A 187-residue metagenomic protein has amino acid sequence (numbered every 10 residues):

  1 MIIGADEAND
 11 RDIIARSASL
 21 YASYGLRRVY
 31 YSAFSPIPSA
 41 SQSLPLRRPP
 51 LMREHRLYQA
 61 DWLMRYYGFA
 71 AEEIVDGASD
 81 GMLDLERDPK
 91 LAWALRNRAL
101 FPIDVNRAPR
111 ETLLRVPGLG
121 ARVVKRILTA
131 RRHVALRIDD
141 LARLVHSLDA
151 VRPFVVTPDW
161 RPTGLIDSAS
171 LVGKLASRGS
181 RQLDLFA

Functional and structural regions predicted by a protein language model:
M1-R11, S32-S39, S43-L51: Conserved strand-turn element in the central/C-terminal portion of the radical SAM core barrel that lines
D6-A22: Catalytic cores of alpha/beta
P38-S43, R48-R98: Long, low-complexity intrinsically disordered regulatory regions enriched in P/S/T/G and acidic residues that serve as
L83-T112, I138-A187: C-terminal extensions
A130-R131: Residue-level signature of tetratricopeptide-repeat
